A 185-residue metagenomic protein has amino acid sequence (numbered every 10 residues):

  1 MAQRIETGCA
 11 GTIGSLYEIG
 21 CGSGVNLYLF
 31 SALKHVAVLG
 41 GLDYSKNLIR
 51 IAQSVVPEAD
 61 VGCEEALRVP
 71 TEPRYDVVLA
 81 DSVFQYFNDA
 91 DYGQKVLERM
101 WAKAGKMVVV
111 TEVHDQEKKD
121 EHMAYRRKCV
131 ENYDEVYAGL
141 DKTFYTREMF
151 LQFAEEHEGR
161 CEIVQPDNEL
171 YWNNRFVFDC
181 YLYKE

Functional and structural regions predicted by a protein language model:
M1-P70, V109-E185: Class I (Rossmann-like) S-adenosyl-L-methionine-dependent methyltransferase catalytic domain, capturing the SAM-binding
F30, R99-M100: Class I S-adenosylmethionine-dependent transferase superfamily signal
P70-T71, W101: Short, conserved, surface-exposed binding loops centered on an aromatic residue
L79: A conserved beta-strand element that flanks and buttresses the S-adenosyl-L-methionine
S82-Y86: Short catalytic micro-motifs in class I SAM-dependent methyltransferases
F87-R99: A short, conserved alpha-helix within the catalytic core of class I
K103-V108: Short glycine-dipeptide loop
